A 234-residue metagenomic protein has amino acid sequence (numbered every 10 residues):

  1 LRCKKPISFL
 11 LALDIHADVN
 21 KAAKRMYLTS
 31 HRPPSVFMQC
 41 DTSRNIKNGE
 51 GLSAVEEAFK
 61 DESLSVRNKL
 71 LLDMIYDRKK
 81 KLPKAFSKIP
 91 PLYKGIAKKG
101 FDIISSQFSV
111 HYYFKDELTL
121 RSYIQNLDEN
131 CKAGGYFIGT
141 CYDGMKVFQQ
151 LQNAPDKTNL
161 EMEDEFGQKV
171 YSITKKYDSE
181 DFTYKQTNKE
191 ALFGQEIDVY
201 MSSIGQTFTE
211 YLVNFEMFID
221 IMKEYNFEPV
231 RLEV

Functional and structural regions predicted by a protein language model:
R2-C3, I15, A23-M26, G49-S53 (+5 more regions): Short coil/turn segments at secondary-structure boundaries
C3-S87: Class I SAM-dependent methyltransferase SAM/SAH-binding core
S43-R44, V110-H111, Y142-V147: Short "lid" loop at the C-terminus of a central beta-strand within the Rossmann-like core of SAM-dependent
E56-L92, T158-Q186: Short mixed-charge
K94-K98, H111, L118-Y136: A short glycine-rich, Lys/Arg-flanked "PGG" loop and its adjoining helix->strand segment in the class I
G100-D102: Local beta-strand N-terminus motif with an aromatic residue
S105: A conserved beta-strand element that flanks and buttresses the S-adenosyl-L-methionine
T140, G144-Y225, V230-V234: SAM-dependent methyltransferase
